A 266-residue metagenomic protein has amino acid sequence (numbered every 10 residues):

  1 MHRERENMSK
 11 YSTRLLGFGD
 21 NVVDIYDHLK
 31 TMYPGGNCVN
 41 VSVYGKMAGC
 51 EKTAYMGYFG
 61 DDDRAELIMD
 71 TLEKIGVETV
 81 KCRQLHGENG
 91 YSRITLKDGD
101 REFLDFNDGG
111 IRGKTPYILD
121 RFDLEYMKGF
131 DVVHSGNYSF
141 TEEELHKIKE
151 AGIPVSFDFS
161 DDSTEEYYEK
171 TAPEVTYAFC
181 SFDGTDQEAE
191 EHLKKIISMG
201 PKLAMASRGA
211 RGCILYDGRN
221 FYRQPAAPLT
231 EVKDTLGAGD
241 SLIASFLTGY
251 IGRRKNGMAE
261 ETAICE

Functional and structural regions predicted by a protein language model:
R3-T13, E190-E266: Conserved phosphate-binding/catalytic region of the ribokinase-like
S12, V23-M32, C50-D131: Conserved N-terminal subdomain of the carbohydrate kinase-like
R14-D20, S156: Short, hydrophobic/glycine-enriched beta-strand segments
D20-N21, S241: Active-site metal-binding loops of divalent metal-dependent hydrolases
C38-M47: Histidine-anchored nucleotide/phosphate-binding helix
C38-V39, D108-G109, F159-T164, F182-D186 (+1 more regions): Short, acidic/turn-prone active-site loops that include or flank metal/cofactor- and phosphate-binding residues
C50, E150-P154, M199-L203: A short helix->loop->beta-strand "cap" motif at the edges of active sites that frequently abuts
D131-K195, A210-G212: Conserved beta-alpha-beta core of the PfkB/ribokinase-like small-molecule kinase fold
